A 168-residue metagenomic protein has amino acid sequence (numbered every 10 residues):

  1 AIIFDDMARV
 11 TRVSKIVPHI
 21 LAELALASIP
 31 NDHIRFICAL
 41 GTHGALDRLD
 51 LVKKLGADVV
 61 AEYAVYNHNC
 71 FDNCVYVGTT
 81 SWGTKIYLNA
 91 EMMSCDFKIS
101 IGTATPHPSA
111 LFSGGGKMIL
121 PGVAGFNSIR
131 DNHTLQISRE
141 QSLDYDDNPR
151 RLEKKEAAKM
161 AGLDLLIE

Functional and structural regions predicted by a protein language model:
A1-V10, R35-G41: Short glycine-rich or small-residue beta-strand-to-loop segments that form or flank ligand, phosphate, metal/Fe-S
I3, S100-G102, E168: Short beta-strand segments
V10-I29: Histidine-anchored nucleotide/phosphate-binding helix
T11-R12, I101, H107-A110, P121 (+1 more regions): Short helix/loop capping segments that flank catalytic or ligand/cofactor-binding pockets
L24-A27, N31, G116-V123, N127: A short alpha->loop->secondary-structure connector
P30-R35, F97, L166: Residues at the starts of beta-strands that form the adenosine-phosphate
A45-S113: An acidic, phosphate/nucleotide-engaging active-site surface
I119-E168: Extended, low-polarity segments enriched in aliphatic/aromatic residues
